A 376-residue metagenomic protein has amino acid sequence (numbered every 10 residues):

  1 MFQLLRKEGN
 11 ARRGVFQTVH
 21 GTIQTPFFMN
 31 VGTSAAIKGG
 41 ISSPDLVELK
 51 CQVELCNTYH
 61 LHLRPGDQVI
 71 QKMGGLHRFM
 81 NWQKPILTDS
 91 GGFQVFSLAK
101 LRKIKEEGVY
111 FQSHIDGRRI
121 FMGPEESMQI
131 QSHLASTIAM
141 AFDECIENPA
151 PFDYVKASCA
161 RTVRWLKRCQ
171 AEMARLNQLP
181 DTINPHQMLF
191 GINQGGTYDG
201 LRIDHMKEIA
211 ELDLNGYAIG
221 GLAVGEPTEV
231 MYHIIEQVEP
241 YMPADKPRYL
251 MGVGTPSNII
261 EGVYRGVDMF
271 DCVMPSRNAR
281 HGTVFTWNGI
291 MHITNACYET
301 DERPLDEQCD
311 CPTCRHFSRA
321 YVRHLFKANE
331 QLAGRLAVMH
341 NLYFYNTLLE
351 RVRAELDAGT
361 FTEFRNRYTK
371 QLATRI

Functional and structural regions predicted by a protein language model:
M1-I183, A296-E299: Non-catalytic, usually N-terminal nucleic-acid engagement modules in DNA/RNA processing proteins
M1-V15, I23-M29, G39-G40, D143-P149 (+1 more regions): C-terminal extensions of enzymes
G21, E54, D89, Q131 (+5 more regions): Conserved, mostly hydrophobic/aromatic
E126, I130, A157-R168, D204 (+4 more regions): A non-catalytic, amphipathic alpha-helix used as a structural packing/dimerization or gating element in enzyme scaffolds
A135, L166, Q170-M173, N177 (+4 more regions): Structural signal for hydrophobic packing residues in well-ordered secondary-structure cores of soluble enzyme domains
N148-F152, K156, G216-L222, Q331-G334: Glycine- and acidic
V163, E172, L176, N184 (+1 more regions): Glycine-rich phosphate/ribose-binding loops and adjacent secondary-structure elements that form binding surfaces
